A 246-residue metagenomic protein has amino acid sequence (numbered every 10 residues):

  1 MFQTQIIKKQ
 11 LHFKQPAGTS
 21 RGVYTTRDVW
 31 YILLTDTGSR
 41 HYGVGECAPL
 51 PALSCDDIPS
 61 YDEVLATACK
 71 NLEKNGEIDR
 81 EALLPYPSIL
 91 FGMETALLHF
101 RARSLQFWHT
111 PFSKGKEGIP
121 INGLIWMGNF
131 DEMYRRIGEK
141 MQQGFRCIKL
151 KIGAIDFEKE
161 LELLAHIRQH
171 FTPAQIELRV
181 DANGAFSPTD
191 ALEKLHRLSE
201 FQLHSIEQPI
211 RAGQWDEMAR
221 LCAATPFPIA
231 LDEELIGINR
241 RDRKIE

Functional and structural regions predicted by a protein language model:
M1-L178, N183-A185, L192, H196-E200: N-terminal capping/lid subdomain adjacent to the active-site entrance of alpha/beta enzymes
A154, L203-Q208, G213: Glycine/Thr-rich beta-alpha phosphate-binding loop at enzyme active sites
E177, L203-H204, P228: Hydrophobic "anchor" residues on beta-strands that sit immediately upstream of conserved functional sites
A182, I210, E233: Active-site proximal loops enriched in glycine and acidic residues that flank catalytic Cys/His/Asp and coordinate
P188-Q202, E207, A219, R240-E246: A short alpha/beta connector and helix-capping loop motif
G213-E246: Catalytic alpha/beta core domains of metabolic enzymes, predominantly
